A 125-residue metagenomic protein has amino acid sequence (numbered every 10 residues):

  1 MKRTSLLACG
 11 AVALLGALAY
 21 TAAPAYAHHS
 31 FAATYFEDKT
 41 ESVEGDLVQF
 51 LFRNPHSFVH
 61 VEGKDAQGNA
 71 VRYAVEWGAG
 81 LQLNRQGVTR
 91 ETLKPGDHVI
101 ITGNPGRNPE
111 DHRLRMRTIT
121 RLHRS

Functional and structural regions predicted by a protein language model:
M1-A13: Bacterial N-terminal signal peptides that target proteins for export
L15-P24: C-terminal segment of classical bacterial N-terminal signal peptides
A25-E41: Short boundary/loop segments of OB/S1/cold-shock single-stranded nucleic-acid-binding domains
G45-L47: Conserved hydrophobic positions within beta-strands
R53-G63: Short aromatic-glycine-enriched beta-strand elements
W77-R85: Short, structured beta-strand/loop micro-motifs enriched in basic residues and often containing a Trp
N84-I101: Short nucleic-acid-contacting surface segments enriched for D/E, G, S/T with interspersed K/R
G106-S125: OB-fold/S1-family single-stranded nucleic acid-binding modules
